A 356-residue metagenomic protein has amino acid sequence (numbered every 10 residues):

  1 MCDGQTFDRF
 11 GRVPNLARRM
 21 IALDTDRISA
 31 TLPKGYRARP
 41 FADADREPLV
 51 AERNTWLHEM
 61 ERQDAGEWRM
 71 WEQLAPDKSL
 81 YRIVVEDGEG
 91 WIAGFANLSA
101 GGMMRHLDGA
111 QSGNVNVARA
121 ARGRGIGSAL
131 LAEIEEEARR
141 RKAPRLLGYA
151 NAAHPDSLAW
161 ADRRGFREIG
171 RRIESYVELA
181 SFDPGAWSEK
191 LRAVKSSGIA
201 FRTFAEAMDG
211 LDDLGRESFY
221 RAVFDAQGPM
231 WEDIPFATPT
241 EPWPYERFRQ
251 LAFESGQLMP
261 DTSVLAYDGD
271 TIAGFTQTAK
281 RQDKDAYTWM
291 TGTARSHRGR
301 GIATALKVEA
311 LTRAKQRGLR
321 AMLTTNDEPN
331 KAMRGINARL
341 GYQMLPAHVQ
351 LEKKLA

Functional and structural regions predicted by a protein language model:
M1-L32, R119, L131-D213, V349-K353: Acyl-donor-binding surface of acyltransferase catalytic domains
C2, F10-G11, L16-M70, K78 (+4 more regions): Short amphipathic alpha-helix that is part of the acyltransferase structural core
R19, R164-D183, T262-V264, V308 (+2 more regions): Active-site/acyl-donor-binding loops of N-acyltransferases
D64-D77, A96-H106, W231-A286, M290-T293: A conserved beta-strand-loop-helix scaffold within acyl/acetyltransferase catalytic domains
W91-G94, D156, I169, T271-G274 (+1 more regions): Glycine-rich acetyl-CoA-binding "A-motif" of GNAT/NAT acetyltransferases
G113-V115, L146-A150, T288, M322-N326: Conserved hydrophobic beta-strand within the GNAT/NAT acetyltransferase core sheet that lines the active-site cleft
R122, G148-S157, A294-R295, T324-R334 (+1 more regions): Conserved beta-strand-loop-alpha-helix junction that forms the acyl-donor binding cleft
G123-E136, R163, T293, G299-T312 (+2 more regions): Conserved acetyl-CoA-binding loop-helix of GNAT-fold acetyltransferases
